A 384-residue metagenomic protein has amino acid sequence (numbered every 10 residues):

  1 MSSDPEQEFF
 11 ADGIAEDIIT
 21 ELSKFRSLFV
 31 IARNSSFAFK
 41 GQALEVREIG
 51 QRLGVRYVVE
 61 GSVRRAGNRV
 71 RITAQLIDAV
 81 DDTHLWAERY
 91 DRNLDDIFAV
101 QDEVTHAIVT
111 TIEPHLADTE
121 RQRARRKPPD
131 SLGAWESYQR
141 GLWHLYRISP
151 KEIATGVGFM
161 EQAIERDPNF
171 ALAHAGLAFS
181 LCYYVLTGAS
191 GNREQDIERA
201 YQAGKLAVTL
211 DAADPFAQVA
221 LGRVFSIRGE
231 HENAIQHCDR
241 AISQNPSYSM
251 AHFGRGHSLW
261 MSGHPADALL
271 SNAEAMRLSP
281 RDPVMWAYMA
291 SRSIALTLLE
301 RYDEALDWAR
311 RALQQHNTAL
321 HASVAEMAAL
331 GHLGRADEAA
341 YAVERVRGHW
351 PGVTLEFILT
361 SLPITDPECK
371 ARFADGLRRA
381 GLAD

Functional and structural regions predicted by a protein language model:
M1-L333, H349: Acidic, proline/glycine-rich low-complexity intrinsically disordered segments
L53-R56, V104, V346, L362 (+1 more regions): Alpha-helix boundary/capping residues
G331-T354: TPR/TPR-like (Sel1-like) alpha-helical repeat modules
L355-D384: Terminal, low-structured helical/coil segments at or just beyond the last alpha-helical repeat
